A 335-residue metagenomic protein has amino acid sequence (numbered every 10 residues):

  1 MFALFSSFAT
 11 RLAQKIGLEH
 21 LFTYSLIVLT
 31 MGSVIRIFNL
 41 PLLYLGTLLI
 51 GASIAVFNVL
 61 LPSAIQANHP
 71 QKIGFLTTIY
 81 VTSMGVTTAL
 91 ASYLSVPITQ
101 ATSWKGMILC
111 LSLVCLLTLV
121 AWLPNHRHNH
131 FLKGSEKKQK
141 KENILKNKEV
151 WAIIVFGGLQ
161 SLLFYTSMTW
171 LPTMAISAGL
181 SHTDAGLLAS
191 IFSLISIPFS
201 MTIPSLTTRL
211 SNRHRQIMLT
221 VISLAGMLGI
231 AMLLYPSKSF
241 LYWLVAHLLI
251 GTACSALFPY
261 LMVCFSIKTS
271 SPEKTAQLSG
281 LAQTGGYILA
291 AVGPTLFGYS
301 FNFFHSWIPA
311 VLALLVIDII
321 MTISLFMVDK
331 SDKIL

Functional and structural regions predicted by a protein language model:
M1-S7, T88-A89, S193-M201, A290-A291: Residue-level signature of mid-helix packing/kink "hotspots" within the transmembrane helices of 12-pass Major
A3-L40: Conserved MFS/SLC helix-loop-helix module at the cytosolic interface between two early adjacent transmembrane helices
G46-T82: Cytoplasmic helix-loop-helix junction between adjacent transmembrane helices in 12-TM secondary transporters
V56-H69, A256-S270: Intracellular juxtamembrane helix-capping segments at the cytosolic ends of symmetry-related transmembrane helices
Q71-K72, L76-R127, W170-A175: Helix-loop-helix hairpin linking two adjacent transmembrane segments in secondary transporters
K148-P204: Extracytoplasmic gate region of multi-pass secondary transporters
R213-L261: C-terminal transmembrane helical hairpin of 12-TM major facilitator-type secondary transporters
I267-W307, L314, L325: A late C-terminal transmembrane helix in Major Facilitator Superfamily
